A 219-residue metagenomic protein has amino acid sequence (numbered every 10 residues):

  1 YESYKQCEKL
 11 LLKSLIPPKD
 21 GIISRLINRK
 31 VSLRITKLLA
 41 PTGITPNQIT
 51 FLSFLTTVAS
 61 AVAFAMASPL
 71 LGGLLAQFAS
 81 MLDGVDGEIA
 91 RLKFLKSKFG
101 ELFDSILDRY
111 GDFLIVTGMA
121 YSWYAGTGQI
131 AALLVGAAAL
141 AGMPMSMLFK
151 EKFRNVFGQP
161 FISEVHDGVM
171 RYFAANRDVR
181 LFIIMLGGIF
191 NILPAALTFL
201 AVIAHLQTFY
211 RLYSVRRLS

Functional and structural regions predicted by a protein language model:
Y1-T36, S105-S219: A feature for the membrane-embedded catalytic helix bundles of lipid/isoprenoid biosynthetic enzymes
P17-F64: Conserved small-residue-rich
L33-P41, G87, R91, E101 (+1 more regions): Short amphipathic alpha-helical coupling elements at transmembrane boundaries
L38, A76-A79, S97, E101 (+2 more regions): A generic hydrophobic-helix recognition signal that picks specific residues within alpha-helical hydrophobic
T42, A90, K96, I106-F113: Loop-to-transmembrane-helix entry motif
T45, S68-L71, K96, G100-F103 (+2 more regions): Membrane-interfacial loop-to-transmembrane-helix junctions in polytopic alpha-helical membrane proteins
P46-F99: Membrane-embedded alpha-helical segments that form the functional core of polytopic membrane enzymes, especially those
